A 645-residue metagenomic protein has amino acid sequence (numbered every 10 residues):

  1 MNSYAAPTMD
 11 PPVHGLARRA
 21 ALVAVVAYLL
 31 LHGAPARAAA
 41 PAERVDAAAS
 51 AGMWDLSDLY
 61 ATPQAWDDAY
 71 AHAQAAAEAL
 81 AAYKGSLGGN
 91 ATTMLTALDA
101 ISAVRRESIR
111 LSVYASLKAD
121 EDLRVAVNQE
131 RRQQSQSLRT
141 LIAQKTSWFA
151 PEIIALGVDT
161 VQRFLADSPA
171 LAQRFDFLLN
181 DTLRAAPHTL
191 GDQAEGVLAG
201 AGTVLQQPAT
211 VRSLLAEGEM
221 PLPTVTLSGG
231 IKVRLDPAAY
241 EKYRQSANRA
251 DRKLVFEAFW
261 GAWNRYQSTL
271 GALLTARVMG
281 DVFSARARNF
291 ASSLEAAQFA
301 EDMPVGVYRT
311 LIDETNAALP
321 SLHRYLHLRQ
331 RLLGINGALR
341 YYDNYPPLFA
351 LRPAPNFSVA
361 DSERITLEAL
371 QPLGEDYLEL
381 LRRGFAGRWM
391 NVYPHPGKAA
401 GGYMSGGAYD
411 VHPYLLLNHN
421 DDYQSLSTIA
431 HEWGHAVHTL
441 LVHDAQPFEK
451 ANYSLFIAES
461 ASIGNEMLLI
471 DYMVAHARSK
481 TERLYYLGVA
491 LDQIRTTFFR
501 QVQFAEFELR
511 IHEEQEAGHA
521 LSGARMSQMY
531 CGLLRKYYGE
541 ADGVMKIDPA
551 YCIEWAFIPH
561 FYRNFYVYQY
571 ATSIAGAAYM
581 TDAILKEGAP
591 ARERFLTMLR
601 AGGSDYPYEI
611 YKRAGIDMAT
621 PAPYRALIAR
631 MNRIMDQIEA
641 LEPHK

Functional and structural regions predicted by a protein language model:
Y4-L22: Bacterial N-terminal signal peptides that target proteins for export
A20-H32: Bacterial N-terminal signal peptides
A39-P353, L641-H644: A well-structured
A47-A48, S57, A61, I153-L156 (+9 more regions): C-terminal, non-catalytic "cap/extension" segments appended to globular domains
N289, N420-L440, S462, M467 (+2 more regions): Active-site recognition of the HExxH zinc-binding catalytic motif
A354-F357, D410-I429: Short pre-active-site segment immediately N-terminal to the catalytic Zn-binding motif
P355-F357, M390-V411: Catalytic zinc-binding patch centered on the HExxH motif and its immediate surroundings that defines zinc-dependent
Y453-T481, A490-D492, T496, S573: Post-HExxH zinc-binding segment in Zn-dependent metallohydrolases
